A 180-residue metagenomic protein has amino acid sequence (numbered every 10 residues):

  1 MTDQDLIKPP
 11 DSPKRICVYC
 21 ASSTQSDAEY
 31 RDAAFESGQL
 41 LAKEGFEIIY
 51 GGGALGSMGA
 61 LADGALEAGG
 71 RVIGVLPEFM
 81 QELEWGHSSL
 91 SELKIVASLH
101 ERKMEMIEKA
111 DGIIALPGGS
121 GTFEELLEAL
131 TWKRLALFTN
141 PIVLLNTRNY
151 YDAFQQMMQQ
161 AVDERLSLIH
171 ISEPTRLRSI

Functional and structural regions predicted by a protein language model:
T2-R71: Glycine-rich beta-alpha loop segments
Y50-L99: Glycine-rich, small/polar surface segments that engage phosphate groups of diverse ligands
G59-G64, E124-L135: Short Gly/Thr/Asp-enriched flexible loops that form oxyanion-binding sites at enzyme active sites
L76, L116, L130-M157: Short, acidic/small-residue loops that bind anionic groups at enzyme active sites
A110: An anion/phosphate-binding loop that grips the pyrophosphate of nucleotide cofactors and donors
K133, E164-L166: Non-catalytic terminal and connector segments of soluble metabolic enzymes
S167-S179: Residue-level detector of conserved catalytic or cofactor/ligand-binding positions in enzyme active sites
